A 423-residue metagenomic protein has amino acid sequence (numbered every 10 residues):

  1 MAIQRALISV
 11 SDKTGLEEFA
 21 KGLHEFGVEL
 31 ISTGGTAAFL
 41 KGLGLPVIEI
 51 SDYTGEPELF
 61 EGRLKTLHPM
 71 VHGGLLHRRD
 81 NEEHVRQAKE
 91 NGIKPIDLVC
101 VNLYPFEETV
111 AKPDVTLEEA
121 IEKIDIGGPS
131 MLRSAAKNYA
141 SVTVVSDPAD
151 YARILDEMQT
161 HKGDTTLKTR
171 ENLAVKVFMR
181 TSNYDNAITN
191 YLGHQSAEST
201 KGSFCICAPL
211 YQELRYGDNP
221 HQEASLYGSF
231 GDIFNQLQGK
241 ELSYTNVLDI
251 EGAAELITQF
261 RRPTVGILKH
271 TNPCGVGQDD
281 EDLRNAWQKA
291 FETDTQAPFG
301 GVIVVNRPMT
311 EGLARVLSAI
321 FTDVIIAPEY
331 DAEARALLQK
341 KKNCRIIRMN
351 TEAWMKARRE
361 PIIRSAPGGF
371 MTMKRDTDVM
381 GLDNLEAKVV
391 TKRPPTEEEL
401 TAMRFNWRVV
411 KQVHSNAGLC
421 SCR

Functional and structural regions predicted by a protein language model:
M1-I8, L98-V101, Y184-I188, L192-R423: ATP-dependent carboxylate/acyl-activation modules
M1-Y53: N-terminal glycine-/serine-/threonine-rich phosphate-binding loop
G27-I31, G44-P57, V99, T143-V144 (+2 more regions): Short hydrophobic/aromatic-enriched beta-strand-loop microsegments
G35-F106: Glycine-rich nucleotide/cofactor/substrate-binding loop typically near the N-terminus or early in the first domain
R79-P129, R133-A136, V389-E397: Active-site/ligand-binding-proximal alpha/beta "capping" segment
M131, N138-I154: Mobile "lid/hinge" segments at catalytic clefts and subdomain interfaces of large enzymes
A149, R153-F204, L214: Non-catalytic interaction/clamp surfaces of large macromolecular machines
